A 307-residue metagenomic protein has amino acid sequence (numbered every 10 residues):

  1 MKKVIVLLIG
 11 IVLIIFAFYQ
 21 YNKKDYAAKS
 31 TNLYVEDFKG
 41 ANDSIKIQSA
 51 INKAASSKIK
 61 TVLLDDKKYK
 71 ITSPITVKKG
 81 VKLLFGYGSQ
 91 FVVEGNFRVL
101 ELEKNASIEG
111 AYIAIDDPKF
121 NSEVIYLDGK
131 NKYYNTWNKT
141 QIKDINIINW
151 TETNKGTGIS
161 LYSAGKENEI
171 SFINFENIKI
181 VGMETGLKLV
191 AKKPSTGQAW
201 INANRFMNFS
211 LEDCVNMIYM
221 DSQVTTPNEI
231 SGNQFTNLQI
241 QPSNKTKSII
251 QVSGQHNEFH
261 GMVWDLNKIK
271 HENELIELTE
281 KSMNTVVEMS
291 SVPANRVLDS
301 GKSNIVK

Functional and structural regions predicted by a protein language model:
M1-G10: N-terminal Sec-pathway targeting helices
I11-Y21: Hydrophobic alpha-helical membrane-insertion segments, chiefly the h-region of N-terminal signal peptides
Y21-S49, K307: Right-handed parallel beta-helix/beta-solenoid
S44, K58-R98, I113: N-terminal extracellular ligand-recognition/capping segment immediately after the signal peptide
K82-G86, A106-G110, W137-K143, I170-E176 (+5 more regions): All-beta strand scaffolds that present successive hydrophobic residues in beta-strands
K82-L84, L100-T151, I173-E176: Parallel beta-helix/beta-solenoid
V93-L100, P118-W137, E152-I170, G182-I201 (+6 more regions): Extracellular beta-strand/beta-solenoid scaffold signature
N267, E272-K307: Leucine-rich solenoid repeat scaffolds
